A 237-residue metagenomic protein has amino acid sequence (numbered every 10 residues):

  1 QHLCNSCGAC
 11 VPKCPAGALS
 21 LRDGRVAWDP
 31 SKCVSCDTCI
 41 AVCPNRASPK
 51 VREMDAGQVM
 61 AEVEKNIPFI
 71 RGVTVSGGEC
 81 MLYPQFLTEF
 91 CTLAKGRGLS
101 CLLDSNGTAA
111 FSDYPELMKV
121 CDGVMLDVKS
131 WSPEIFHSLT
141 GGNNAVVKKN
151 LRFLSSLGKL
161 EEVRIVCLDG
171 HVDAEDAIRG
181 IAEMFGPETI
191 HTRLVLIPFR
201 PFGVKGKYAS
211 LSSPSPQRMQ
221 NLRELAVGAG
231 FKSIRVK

Functional and structural regions predicted by a protein language model:
Q1-A9, V26-S35, T74: N-terminal pre-triad scaffold of radical SAM enzymes
H2, L19, G24-R25, S48-I70: Fe-S ferredoxin-like electron-transfer domains and their immediately adjacent linker/connector regions across
A9-W28, T38-E53: Iron-sulfur cluster-binding cysteine motifs and their immediate structural context in ferredoxin-like electron-transfer
G17, R46, L93-R97, L157 (+1 more regions): Conserved dinucleotide-binding and phosphotransfer motif residues
G57-S210: Conserved AdoMet/S-adenosylmethionine-binding subsite of the radical SAM
Y208-E224: Active-site-adjacent loop and "lid" segments of alpha/beta metabolic enzymes
R223-K237: A cross-taxonomic marker for long C-terminal extensions/tails that follow the last structured domain
